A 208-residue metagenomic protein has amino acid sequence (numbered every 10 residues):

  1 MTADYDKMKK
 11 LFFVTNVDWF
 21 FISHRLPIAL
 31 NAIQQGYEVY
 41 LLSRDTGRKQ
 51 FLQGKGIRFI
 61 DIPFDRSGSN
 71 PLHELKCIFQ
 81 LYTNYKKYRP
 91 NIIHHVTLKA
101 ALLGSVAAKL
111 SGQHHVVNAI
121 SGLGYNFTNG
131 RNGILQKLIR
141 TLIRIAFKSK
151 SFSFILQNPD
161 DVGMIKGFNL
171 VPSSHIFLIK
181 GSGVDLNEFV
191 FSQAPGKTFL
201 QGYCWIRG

Functional and structural regions predicted by a protein language model:
D4-K7, V14-H73, I176-L178: N-terminal strand-loop element at the rim of the active site of nucleotide-sugar-dependent glycosyltransferases
T15-F21, R66-S69, H114-I134, A146 (+2 more regions): A short, histidine- and acid-enriched strand-loop-helix "catalytic/donor-clamping" loop that lines the nucleotide-sugar
H24, L42-R44, V96, L156-N158 (+1 more regions): Replace "coordinates the UDP/GDP/TDP-sugar" with "coordinates nucleotide-activated sugar donors
L30-Q35, F79-Y82, Q136-I155: Membrane-proximal helix-turn-helix segments that form the acceptor-binding/catalytic region of lipid-linked
G47, K148-I176, V184-L186: A short, active-site helix/loop in glycosyltransferases that binds the activated sugar's phosphate group
Y85, R89-N91: Proline-aspartate-enriched helix->loop->beta-strand connector
H95-A101, I120: Short His-centered aromatic/hydrophobic patch
Q193-G208: Conserved donor-binding/catalytic core segment of Leloir-type glycosyltransferases
